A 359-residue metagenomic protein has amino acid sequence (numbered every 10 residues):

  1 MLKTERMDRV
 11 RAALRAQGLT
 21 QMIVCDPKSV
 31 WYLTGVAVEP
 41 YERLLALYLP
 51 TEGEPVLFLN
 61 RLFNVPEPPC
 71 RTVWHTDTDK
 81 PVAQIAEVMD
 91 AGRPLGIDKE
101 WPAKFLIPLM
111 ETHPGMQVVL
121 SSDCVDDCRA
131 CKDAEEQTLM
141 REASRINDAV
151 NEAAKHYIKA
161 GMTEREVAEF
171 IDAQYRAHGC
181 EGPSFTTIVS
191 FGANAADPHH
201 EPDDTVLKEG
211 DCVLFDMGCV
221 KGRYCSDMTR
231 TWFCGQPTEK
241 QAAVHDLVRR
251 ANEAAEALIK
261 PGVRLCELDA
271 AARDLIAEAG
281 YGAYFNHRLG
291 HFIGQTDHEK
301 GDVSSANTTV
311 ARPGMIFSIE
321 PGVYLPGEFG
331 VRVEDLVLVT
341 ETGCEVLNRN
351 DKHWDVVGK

Functional and structural regions predicted by a protein language model:
M1-K359: Active-site neighborhoods and metal-handling regions in enzymes and metal-associated proteins
